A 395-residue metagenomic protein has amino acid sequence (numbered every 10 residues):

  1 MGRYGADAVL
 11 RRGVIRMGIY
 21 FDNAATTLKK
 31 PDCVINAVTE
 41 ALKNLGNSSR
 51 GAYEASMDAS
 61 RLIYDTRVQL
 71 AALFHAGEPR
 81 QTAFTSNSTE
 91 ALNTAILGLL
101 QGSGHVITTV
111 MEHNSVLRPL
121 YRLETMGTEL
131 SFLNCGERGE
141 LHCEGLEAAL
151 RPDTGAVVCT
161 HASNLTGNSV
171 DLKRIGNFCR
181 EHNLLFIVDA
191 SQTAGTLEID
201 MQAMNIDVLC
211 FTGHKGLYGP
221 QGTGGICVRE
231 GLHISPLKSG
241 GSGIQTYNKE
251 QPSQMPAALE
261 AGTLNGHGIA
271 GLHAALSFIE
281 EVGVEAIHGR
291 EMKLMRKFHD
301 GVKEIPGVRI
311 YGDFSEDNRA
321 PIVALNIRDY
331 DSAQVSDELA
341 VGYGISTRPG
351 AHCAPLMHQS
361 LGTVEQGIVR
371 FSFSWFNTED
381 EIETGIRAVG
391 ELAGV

Functional and structural regions predicted by a protein language model:
M1-V395: Pyridoxal 5′-phosphate
